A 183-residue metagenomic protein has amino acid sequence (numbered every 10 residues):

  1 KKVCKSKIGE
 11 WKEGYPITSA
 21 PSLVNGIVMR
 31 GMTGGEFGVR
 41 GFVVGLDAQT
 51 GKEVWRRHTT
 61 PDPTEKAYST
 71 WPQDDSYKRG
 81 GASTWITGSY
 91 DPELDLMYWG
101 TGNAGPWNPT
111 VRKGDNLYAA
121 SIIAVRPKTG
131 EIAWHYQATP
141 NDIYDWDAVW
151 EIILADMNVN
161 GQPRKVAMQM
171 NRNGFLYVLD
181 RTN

Functional and structural regions predicted by a protein language model:
K1-N183: Noncatalytic, solvent-exposed loop/strand surfaces of beta-propeller-type extracellular/periplasmic domains
